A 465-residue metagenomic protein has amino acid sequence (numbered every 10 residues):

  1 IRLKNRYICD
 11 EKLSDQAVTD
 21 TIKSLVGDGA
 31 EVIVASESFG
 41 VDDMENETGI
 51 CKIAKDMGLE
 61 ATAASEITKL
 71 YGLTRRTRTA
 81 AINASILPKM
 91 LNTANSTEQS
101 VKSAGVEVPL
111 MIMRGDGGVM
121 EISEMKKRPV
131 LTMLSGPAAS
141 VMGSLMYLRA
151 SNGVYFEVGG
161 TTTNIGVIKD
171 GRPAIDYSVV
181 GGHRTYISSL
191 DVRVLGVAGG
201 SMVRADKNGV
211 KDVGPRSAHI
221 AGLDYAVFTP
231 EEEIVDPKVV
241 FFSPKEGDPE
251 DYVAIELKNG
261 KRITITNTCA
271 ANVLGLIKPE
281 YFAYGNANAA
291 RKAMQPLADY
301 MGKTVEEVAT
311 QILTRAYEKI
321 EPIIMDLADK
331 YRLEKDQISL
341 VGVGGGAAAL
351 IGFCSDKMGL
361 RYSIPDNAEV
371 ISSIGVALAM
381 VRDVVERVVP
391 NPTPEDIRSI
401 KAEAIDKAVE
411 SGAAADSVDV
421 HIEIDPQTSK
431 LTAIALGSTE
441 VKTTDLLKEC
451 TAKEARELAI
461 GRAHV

Functional and structural regions predicted by a protein language model:
I1-A463: N-terminally biased helix-coil "hinge/interface" segments that flank
